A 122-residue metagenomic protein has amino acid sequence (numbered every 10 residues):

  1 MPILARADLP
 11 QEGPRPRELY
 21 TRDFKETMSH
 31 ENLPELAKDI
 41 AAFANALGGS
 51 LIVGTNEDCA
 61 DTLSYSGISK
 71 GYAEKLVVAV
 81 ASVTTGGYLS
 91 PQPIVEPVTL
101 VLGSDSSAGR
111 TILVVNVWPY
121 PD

Functional and structural regions predicted by a protein language model:
M1-D122: Conserved N-terminal catalytic/coupling substructures associated with nucleotide/phosphate chemistry
